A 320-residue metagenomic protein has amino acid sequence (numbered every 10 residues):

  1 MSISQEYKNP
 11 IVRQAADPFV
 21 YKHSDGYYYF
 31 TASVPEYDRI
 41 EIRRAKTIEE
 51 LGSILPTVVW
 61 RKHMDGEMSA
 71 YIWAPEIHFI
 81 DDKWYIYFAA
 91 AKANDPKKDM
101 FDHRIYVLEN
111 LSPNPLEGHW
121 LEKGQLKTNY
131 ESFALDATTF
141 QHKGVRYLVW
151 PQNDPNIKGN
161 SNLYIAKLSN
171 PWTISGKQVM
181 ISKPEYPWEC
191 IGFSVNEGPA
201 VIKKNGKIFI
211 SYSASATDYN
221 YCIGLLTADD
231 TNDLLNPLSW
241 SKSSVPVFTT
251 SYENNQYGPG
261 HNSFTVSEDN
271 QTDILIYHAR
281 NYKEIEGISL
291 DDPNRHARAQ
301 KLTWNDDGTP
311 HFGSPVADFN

Functional and structural regions predicted by a protein language model:
M1-N320: Carbohydrate-active catalytic/glycan-binding domains of CAZyme proteins, especially the secreted or lumenal ectodomains
